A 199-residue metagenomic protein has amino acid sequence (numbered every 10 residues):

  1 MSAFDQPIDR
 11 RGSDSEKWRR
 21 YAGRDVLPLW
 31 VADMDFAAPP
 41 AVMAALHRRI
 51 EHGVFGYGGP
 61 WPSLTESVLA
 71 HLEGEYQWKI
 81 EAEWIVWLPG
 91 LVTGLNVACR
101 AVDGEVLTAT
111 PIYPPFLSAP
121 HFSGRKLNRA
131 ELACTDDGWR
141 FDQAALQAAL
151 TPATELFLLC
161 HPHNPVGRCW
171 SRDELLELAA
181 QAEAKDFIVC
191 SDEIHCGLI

Functional and structural regions predicted by a protein language model:
S2-G90, V97: N-terminal small-domain helix-loop-helix segment of the aminotransferase-like
A37, C169, A184: A short, basic/aromatic alpha-helical/loop segment that forms part of the nucleotidyl-sugar donor-binding site
F55-A180, C196-L198: Conserved core of the PLP fold type I
E105, F187-I188: Short glycine-centered segments of the SAM/dcSAM-binding site in methyltransferase folds
R125, A184-F187: A short helix->loop->beta-strand "cap" motif at the edges of active sites that frequently abuts
L156, I188-V189: Hydrophobic "anchor" residues on beta-strands that sit immediately upstream of conserved functional sites
H161, V189-C190: Residue-level marker for buried hydrophobic side chains located in beta-strands that build the well-ordered beta-sheet
E193: Walker B catalytic acidic pair
